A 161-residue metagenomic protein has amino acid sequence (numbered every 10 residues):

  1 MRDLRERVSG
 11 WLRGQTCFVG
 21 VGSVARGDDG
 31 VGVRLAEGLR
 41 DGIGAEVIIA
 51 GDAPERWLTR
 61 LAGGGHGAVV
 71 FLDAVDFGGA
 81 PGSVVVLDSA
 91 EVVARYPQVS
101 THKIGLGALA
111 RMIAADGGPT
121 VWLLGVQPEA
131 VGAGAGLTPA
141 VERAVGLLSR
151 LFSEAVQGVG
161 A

Functional and structural regions predicted by a protein language model:
M1-P128, A135-V159: N-terminal catalytic or cofactor-binding beta/alpha core of small enzyme domains
